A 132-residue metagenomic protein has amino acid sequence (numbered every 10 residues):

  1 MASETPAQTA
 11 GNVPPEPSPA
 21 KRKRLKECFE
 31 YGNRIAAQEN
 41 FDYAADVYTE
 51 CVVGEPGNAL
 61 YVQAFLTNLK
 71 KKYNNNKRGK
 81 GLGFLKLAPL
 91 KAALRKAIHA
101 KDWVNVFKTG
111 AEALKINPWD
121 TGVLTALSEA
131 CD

Functional and structural regions predicted by a protein language model:
S3-P6, S18, K23, T67-K96: Alpha-helical linker/edge segments of TPR/alpha-solenoid repeat scaffolds and analogous pre-/post-domain helices
R22, P56, I116-W119: Short coil turns that delineate tetratricopeptide repeat
C51, E112-A113: Canonical positions in the second alpha-helix
A64-F65, A126-L127: Canonical tetratricopeptide repeat
